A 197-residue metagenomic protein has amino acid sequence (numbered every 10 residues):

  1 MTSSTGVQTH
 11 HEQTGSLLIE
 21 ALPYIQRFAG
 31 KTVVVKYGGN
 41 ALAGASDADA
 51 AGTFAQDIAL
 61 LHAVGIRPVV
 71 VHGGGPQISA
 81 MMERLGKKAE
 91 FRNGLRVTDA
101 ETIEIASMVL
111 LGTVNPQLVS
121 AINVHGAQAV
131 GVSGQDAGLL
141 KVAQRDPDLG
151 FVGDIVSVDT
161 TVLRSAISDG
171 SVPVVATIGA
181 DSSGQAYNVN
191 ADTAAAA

Functional and structural regions predicted by a protein language model:
M1-A197: Nucleotide/pyrophosphate-binding catalytic subdomain
